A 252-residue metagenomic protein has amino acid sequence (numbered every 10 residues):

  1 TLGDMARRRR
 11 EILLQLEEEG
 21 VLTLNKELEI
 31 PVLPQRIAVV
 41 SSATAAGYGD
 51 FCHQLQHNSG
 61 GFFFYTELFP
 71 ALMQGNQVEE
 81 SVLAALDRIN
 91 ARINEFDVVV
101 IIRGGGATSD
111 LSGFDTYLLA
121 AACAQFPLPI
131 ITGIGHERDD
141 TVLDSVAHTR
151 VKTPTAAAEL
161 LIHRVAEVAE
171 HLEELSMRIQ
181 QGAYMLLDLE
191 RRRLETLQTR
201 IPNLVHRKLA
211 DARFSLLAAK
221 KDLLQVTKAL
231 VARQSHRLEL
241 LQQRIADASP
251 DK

Functional and structural regions predicted by a protein language model:
D4-D110, D115-F126: Phosphate-binding glycine-rich loops and their immediate beta-loop-alpha structural context
K26, G60-F69, I101-L111, I134-D140 (+3 more regions): Hydrophobic transmembrane alpha-helix bundles
A38, V100-I101, I131-G133, R237: Structured core elements
S41-T44, P70, R103-G104, T132-I134 (+3 more regions): Flexible glycine-/small-residue-rich
A124-E137: Venus flytrap/periplasmic-binding-protein-like
H136-K252: Charged, elongated alpha-helical interaction scaffolds
